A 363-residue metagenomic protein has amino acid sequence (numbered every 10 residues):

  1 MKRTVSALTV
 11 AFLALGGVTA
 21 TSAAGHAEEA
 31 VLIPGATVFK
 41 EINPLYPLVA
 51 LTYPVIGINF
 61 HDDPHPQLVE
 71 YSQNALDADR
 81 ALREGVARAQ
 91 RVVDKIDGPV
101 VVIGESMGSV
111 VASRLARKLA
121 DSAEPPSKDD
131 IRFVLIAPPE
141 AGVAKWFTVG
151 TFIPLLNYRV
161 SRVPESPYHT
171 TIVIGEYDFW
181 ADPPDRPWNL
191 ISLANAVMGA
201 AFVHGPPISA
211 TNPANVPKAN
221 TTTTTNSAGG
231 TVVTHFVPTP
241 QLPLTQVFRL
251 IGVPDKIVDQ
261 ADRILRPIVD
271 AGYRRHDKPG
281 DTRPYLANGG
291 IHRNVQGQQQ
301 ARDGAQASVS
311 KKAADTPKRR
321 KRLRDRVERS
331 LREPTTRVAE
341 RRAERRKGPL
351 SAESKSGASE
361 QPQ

Functional and structural regions predicted by a protein language model:
K2-T9, A20-S106, V110-Q363: Composition-driven, intrinsically disordered low-complexity tracts enriched in small residues
L13-T19: Hydrophobic core
